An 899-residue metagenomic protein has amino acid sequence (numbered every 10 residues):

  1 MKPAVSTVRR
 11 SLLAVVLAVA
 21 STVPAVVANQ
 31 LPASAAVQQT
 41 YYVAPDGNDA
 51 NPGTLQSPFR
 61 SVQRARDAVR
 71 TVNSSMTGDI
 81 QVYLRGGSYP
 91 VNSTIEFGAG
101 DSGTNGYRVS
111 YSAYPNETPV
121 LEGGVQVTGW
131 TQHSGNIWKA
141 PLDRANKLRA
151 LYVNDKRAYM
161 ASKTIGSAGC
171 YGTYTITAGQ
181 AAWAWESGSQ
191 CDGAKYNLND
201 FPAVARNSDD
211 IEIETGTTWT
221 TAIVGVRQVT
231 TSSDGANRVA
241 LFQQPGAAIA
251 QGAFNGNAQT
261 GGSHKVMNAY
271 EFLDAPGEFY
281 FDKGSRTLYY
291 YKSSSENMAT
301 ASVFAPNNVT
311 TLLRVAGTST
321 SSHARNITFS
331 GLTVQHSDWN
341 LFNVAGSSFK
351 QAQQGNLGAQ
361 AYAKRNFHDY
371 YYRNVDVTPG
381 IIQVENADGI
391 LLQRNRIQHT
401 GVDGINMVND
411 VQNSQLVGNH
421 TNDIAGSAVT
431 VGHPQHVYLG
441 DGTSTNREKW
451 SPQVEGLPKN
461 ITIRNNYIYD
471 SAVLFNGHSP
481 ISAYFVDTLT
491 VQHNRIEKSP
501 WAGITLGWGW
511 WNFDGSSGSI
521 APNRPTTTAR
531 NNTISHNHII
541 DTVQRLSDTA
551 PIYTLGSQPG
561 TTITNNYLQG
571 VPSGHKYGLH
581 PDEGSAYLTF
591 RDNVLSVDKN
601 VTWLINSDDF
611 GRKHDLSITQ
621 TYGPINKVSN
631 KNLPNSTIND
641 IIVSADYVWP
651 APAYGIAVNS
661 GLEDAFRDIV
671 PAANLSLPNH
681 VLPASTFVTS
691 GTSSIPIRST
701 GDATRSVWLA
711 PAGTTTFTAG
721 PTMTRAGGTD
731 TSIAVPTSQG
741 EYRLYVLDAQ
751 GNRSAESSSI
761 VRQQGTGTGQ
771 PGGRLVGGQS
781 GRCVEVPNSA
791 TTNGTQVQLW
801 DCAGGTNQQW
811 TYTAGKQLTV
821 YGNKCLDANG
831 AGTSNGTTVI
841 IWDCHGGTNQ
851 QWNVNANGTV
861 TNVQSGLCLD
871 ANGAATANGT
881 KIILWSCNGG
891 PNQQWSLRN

Functional and structural regions predicted by a protein language model:
K2-A35: Secretory targeting and sorting signals
Y42-N386, L391, R396, V437-T443 (+1 more regions): Extracellular polysaccharide-degrading/modifying enzymes targeting complex plant/algal/animal polysaccharides
S93-T94, T310, D338-V344, P379 (+13 more regions): Short glycine/acidic-rich loop motifs that flank beta-strands on beta-rich extracellular proteins
Y159, K163-I165, I176, N340 (+1 more regions): Extracellular beta-rich repeat passengers
R325-H336, H368, D388-V402, V411-G426 (+8 more regions): Right-handed parallel beta-helix
A734-G740: Surface-exposed, short loops/turns at beta-strand junctions within beta-sandwich domains
R743-L747: Extracellular recognition modules
G767-N899: Lectin-like carbohydrate-binding module/patch detector with strong preference for beta-trefoil
